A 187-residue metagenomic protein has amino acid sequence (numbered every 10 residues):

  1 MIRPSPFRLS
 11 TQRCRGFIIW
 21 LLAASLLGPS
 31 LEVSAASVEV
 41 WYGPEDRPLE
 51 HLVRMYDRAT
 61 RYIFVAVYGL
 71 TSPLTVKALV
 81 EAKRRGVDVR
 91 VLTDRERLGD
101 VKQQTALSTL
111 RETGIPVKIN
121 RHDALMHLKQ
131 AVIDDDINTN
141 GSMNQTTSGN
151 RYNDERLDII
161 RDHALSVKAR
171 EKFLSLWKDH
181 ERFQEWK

Functional and structural regions predicted by a protein language model:
I2-W20: Bacterial N-terminal signal peptides that target proteins for export
V33-S37: Boundary at the C-terminal end of the N-terminal hydrophobic targeting segment
G43-P48: A general structural motif
R54-I115: Primarily the HKD phosphodiesterase
F64-A66, R90-T93, K118-I119, A131 (+2 more regions): Structural recognition of the beta-strand scaffold that forms the well-ordered cores of secreted hydrolase catalytic
G69-P73, R95-G99, D123-M126, I137-N138 (+2 more regions): Solvent-exposed loop/turn segments at secondary-structure junctions within structured extracellular/periplasmic domains
I133, I137-K187: Signature of lipid phosphatidyltransferase scaffolds
